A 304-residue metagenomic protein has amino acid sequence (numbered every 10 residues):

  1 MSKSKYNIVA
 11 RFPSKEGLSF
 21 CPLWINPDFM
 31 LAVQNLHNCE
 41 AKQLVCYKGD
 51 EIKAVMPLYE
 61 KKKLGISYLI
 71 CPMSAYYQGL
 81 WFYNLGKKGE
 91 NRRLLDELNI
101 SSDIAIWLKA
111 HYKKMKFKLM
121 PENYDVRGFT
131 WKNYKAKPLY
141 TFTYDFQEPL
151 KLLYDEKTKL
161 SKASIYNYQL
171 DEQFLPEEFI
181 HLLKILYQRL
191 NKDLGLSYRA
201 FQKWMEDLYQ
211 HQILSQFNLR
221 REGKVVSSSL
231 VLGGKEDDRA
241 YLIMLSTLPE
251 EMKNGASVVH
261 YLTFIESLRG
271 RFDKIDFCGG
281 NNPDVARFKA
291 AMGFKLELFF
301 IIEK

Functional and structural regions predicted by a protein language model:
S2-G65, M120-T141, E148-M252, A291: A conserved beta-strand-loop-helix scaffold within acyl/acetyltransferase catalytic domains
L64-Y134, D238-F294: Acyl-donor binding region in acyl/amide transferases
A75, L194, S246-L248, I301-K304: Short, acidic/turn-prone active-site loops that include or flank metal/cofactor- and phosphate-binding residues
K113, K192, L214, E297-L298: Secondary-structure boundary/capping residues
L139-Y144, K295-K304: Conserved catalytic-core motifs of GNAT/GCN5-like acyltransferases
R189, K289, E297-F299: Secretory-pathway/luminal and periplasmic proteins that interact with or process carbohydrate-rich
